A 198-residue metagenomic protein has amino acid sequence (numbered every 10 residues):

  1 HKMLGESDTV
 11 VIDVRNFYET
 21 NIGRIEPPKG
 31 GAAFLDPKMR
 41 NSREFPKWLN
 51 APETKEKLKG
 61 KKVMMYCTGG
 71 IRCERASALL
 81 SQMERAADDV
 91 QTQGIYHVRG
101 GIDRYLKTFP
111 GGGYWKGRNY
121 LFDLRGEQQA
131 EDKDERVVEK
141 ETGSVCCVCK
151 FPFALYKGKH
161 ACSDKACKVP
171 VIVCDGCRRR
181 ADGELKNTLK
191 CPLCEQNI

Functional and structural regions predicted by a protein language model:
M3-T9, N16-M64, I71-I198: Rhodanese-like catalytic fold shared by cysteine-dependent sulfurtransferases and DSP/PTP-type phosphatases
